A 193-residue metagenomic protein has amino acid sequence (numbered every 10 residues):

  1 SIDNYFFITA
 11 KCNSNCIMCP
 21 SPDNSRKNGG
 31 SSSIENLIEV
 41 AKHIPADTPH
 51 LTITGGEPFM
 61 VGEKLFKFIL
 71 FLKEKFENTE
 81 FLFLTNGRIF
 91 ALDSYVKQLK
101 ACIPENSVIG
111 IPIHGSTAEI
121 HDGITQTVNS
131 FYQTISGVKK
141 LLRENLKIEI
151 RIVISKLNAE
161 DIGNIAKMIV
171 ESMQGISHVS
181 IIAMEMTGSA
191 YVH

Functional and structural regions predicted by a protein language model:
D3-E35: Canonical Radical SAM [4Fe-4S] cluster-binding loop centered on the CxxxCxxC motif and its immediate flanking residues
C12, I111-I113: Conserved phosphate-donor/acceptor-positioning beta-strand/loop module used by diverse small-molecule
S25-I38, P58-C102, I113-T117, T127-Q133 (+1 more regions): Canonical radical SAM enzyme core domain
K27, T117-I124, T187-V192: A short acidic, helix-capping loop that chelates divalent metal ions and anchors anionic groups
E39-P58: Short Fe-S-cluster ligation motifs
I44-T48, F76, I103, N145 (+1 more regions): A structural signal for short coil/turn segments at secondary-structure junctions
L51, S107-V108, Q133-H193: Conserved C-terminal portion of the radical SAM core fold that forms the substrate/S-adenosylmethionine-binding
I53-G55, T85, I111, I181: Conserved beta-strand positions
